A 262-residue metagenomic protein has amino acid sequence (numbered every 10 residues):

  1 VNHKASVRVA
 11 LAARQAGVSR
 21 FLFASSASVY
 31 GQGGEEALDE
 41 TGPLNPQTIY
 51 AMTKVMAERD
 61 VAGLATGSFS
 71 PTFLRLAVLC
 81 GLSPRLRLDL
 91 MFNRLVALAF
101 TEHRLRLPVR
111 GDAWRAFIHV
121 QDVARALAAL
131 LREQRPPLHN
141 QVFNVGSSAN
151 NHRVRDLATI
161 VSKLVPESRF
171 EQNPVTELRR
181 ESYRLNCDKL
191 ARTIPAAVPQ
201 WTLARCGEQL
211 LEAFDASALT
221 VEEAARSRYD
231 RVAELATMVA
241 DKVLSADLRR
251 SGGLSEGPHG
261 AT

Functional and structural regions predicted by a protein language model:
V7-I49: Conserved Rossmann-fold NAD(P)-dependent oxidoreductase catalytic core, especially the SDR/UDP-sugar
A10-L11, A57-R59: A short, exposed helix-loop element centered on a Lys and neighboring polar residues
G17-F21, S68-S70, N140: Active-site loop of short-chain dehydrogenase/reductase
V29-Y30, L79-G81, V123, S148-N150: Conserved sequence/active-site signature of Rossmann-fold short-chain dehydrogenase/reductase
T53: Short strand-loop-helix active-site module centered on a catalytic nucleophile
R59-R115, V120-L131, T159-S162: NAD(P)-dependent short-chain dehydrogenase/reductase
H103, P108-T262: C-terminal substrate-binding subdomain of Rossmann-fold SDR/epimerase-dehydratase oxidoreductases
